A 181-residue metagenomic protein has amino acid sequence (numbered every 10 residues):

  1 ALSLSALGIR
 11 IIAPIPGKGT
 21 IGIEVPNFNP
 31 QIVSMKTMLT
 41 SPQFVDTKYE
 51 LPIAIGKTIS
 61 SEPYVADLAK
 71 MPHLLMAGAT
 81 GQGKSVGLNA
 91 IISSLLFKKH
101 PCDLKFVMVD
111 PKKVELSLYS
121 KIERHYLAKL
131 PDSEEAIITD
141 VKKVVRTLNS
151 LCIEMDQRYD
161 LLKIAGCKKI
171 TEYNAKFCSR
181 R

Functional and structural regions predicted by a protein language model:
A1-S3, R10-E24, T37-K168, R181: P-loop NTPase catalytic phosphate-binding loop
F28-S34: Short, charged/polar, Gly/Pro-enriched secondary-structure boundary elements
K169-K176: Cytosolic-facing regulatory segments adjacent to core modules
